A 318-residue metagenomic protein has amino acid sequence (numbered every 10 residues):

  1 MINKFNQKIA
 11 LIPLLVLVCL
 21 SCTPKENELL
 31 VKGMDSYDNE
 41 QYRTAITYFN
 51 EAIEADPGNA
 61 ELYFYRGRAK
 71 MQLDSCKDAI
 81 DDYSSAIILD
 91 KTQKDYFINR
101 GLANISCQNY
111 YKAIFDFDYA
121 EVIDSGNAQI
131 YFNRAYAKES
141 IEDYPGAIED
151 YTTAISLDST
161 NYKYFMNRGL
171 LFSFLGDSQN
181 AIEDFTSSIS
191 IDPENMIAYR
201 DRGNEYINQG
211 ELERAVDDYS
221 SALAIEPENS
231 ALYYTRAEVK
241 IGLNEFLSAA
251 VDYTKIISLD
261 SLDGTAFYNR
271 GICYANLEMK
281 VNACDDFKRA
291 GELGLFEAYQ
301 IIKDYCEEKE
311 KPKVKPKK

Functional and structural regions predicted by a protein language model:
I2-K4, I12, L20-K318: Alpha-helical tetratricopeptide repeat
